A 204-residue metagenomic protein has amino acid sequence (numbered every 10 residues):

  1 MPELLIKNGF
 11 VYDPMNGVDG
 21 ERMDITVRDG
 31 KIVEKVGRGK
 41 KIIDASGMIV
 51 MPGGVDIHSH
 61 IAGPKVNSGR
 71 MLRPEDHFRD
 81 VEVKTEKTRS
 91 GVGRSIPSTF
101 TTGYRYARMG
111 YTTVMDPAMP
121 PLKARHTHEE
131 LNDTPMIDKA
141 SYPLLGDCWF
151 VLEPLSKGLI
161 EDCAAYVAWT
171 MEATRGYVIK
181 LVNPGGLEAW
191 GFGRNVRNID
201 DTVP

Functional and structural regions predicted by a protein language model:
M1-K40, D44-M51: N-terminal metal-binding scaffold of metallo-dependent hydrolase/deaminase domains
M1-P2, G37-K40, S46, V50 (+3 more regions): Short coil/turn connectors at secondary-structure junctions
G9, I25, G30, G47 (+5 more regions): Divalent metal-coordination and catalytic microenvironments
I32, M48, H60-A62, G146 (+1 more regions): Short, glycine-/Ser/Thr-/acidic-enriched flexible segments
I42, V55, I179: Receiver (REC) domain switch-region micro-motif
I43-D44, M115-D116, S141, L181: General beta-strand structural signal in soluble alpha/beta enzymes
M48-E130: Metal-associated gating/positioning segment near the N- to mid-region
N132-P204: Metal-coordinating catalytic core of metallo-dependent amide/deamination hydrolases
